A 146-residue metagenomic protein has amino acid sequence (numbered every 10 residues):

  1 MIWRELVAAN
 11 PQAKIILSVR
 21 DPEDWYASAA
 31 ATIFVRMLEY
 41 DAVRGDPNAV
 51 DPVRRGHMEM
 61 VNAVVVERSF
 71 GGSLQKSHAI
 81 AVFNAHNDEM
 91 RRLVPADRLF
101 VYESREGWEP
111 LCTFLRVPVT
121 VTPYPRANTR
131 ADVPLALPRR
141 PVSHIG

Functional and structural regions predicted by a protein language model:
M1, H78-H86: Soluble or luminal CAZymes and related metallo-dependent hydrolases
M1-I2, R105: Short beta->alpha connector loops
I2-S77, V117: PAPS-dependent sulfotransferase catalytic domain
I16-A27, A85-I145: The conserved 3'-phosphoadenosine-5'-phosphosulfate
N62-E67, N84-M90: Short amphipathic alpha-helical segments, especially helix-boundary/capping motifs
S73-I80, A96-V101: Active-site rim elements
